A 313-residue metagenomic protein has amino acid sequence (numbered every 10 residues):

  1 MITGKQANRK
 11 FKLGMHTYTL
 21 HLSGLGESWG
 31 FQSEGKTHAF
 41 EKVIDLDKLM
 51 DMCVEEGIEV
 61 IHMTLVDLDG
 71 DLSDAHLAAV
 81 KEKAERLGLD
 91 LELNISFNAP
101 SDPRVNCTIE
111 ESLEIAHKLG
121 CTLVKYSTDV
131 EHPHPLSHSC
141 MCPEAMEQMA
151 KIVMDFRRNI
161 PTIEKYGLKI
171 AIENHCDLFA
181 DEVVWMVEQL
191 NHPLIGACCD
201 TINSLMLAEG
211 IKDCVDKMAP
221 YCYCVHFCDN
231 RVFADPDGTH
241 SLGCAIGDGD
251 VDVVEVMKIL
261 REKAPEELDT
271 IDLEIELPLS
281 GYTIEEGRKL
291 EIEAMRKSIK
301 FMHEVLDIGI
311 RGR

Functional and structural regions predicted by a protein language model:
M1-L123, M154, H192, R288-R313: N-terminal pre-domain/capping segments
F11-Y18, I61-M63, L91-I95, V124-Y126 (+4 more regions): Hydrophobic faces of well-ordered beta-strands that scaffold small-molecule active sites in alpha/beta enzyme cores
K42, M63-H76, F97-C107, H134 (+4 more regions): Acidic-and-aromatic substrate-binding clefts and catalytic sites of carbohydrate-active enzymes
A75-A79, N106-E111, C142-V153, E209-K217 (+1 more regions): Charged helix-capping and loop-helix junction motifs
K118-A145, Y166-L178: Active-site groove signature of glycoside hydrolases
M154-D250, V254: Acidic/histidine-rich catalytic cores of soluble enzymes
G249-P265: A short, acidic, amphipathic alpha-helical segment used as a generic capping/interface helix at domain edges
E274-E291: A short, acidic, flexible beta-alpha connecting loop/helix-capping segment that sits on the rim of active
